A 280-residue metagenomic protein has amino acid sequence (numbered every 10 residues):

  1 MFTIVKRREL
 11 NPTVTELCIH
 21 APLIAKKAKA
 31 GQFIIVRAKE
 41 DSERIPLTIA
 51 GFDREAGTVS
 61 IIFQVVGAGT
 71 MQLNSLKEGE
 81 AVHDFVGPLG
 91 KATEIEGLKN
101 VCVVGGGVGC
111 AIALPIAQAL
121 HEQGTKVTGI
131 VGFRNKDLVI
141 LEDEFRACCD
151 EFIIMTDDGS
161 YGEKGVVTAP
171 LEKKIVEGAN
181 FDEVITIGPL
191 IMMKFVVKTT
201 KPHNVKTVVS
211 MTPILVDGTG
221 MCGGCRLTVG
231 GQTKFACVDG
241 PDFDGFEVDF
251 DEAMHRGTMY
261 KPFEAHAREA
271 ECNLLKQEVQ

Functional and structural regions predicted by a protein language model:
M1-E80: Ferredoxin-reductase
K6, G51, I154-T156, V209 (+1 more regions): Structural signal for conserved beta-strand scaffold positions within catalytic alpha/beta enzyme cores
V36, D84-F85, L227: A generic structural signal for residues embedded in beta-strands
K39, G87-P88, G230: Short, surface-exposed secondary-structure boundary micro-motifs
S42-G51, L89-K99, C237: Short, Lys/Arg- and Gly-enriched loop/turn segments at beta-strand edges
A68-V216: FNR/FR-type flavoprotein reductase catalytic core
I112, L190-I191, T212-D242, A270-K276: Local cysteine-cluster metal-coordination motifs and their immediate loop/turn environment, predominantly Fe-S cluster
F235-D239, F243-Q280: Short Fe-S-cluster ligation motifs
